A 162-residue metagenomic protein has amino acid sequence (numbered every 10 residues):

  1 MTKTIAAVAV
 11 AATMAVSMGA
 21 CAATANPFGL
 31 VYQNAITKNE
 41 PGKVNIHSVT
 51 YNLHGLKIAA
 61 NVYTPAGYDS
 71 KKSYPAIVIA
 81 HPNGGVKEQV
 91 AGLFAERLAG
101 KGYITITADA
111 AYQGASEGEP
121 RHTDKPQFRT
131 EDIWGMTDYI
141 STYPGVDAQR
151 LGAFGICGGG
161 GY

Functional and structural regions predicted by a protein language model:
A9-M14, M18: Hydrophobic helical h-region of N-terminal Sec-dependent signal peptides in bacterial secretory/periplasmic proteins
N26-K72: N-terminal cap/lid segment of alpha/beta-hydrolase-fold proteins
K71-P82: Short beta-strand element of the alpha/beta-hydrolase
G84-E96, A110: The serine-hydrolase catalytic nucleophile loop
R97-E117: Conserved alpha/beta-hydrolase
T123-P144: Alpha/beta-hydrolase active-site loop
G145-C157: Alpha/beta-hydrolase fold nucleophile elbow
